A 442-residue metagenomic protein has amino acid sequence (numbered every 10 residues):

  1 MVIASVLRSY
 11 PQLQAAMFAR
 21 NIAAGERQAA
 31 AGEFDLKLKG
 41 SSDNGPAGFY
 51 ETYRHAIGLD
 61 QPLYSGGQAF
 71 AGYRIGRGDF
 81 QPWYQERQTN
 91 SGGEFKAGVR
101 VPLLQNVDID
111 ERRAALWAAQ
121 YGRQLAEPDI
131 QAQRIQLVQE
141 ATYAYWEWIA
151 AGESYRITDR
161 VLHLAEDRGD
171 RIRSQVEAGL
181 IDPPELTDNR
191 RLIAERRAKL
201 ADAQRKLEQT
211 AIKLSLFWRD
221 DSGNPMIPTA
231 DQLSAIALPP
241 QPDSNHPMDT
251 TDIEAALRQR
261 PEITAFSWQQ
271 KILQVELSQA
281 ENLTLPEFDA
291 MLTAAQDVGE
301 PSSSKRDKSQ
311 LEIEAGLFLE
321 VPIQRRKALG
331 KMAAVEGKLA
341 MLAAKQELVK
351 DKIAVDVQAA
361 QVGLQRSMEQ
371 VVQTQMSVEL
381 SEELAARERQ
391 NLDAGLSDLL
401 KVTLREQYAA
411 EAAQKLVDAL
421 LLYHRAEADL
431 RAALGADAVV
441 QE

Functional and structural regions predicted by a protein language model:
M1-R54, V99-Q120, Q131-R134, Y145 (+8 more regions): Bacterial Sec-pathway N-terminal export signals of envelope proteins
I3, L13-A30, Q133-T158, D167 (+6 more regions): Amphipathic alpha-helical coiled-coil segments
L38-T52, G66-N90, E94, G98-A132 (+4 more regions): Small/polar (Gly/Ser/Thr/Ala-rich) solvent-exposed segments that form structured loops/beta-strands/short helices used
T52-R54, E94, Y143, E312-E314 (+1 more regions): Transmembrane beta-barrel architecture of outer-membrane proteins
G58, G98, E276-Q279, F318-E320: Outer-membrane beta-barrel architecture
D182, L186, A201-D252, E287 (+2 more regions): Short, solvent-exposed, mixed-charge loop/turn linkers that connect secondary-structure elements
D188, E195-A198, D202, E411-Q414 (+1 more regions): Heptad-repeat coiled-coil alpha-helices that serve as dimer/oligomer scaffolding interfaces in eukaryotic cytoskeletal
